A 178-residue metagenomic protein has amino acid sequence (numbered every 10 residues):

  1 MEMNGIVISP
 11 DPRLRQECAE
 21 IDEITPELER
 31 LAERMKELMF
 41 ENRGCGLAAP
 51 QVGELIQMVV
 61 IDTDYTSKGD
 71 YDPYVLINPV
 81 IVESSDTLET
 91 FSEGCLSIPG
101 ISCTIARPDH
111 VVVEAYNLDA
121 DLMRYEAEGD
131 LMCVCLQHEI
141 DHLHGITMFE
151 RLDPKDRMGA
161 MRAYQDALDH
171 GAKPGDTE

Functional and structural regions predicted by a protein language model:
M1-E178: Positively charged
